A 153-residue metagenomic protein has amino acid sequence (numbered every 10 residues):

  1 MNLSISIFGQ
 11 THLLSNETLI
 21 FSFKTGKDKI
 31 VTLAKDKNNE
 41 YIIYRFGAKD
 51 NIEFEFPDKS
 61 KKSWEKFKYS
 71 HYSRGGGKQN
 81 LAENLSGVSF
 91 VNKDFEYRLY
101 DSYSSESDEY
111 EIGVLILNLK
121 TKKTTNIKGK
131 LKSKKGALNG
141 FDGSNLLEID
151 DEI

Functional and structural regions predicted by a protein language model:
G9-K68, G75-A82, S86, D94 (+4 more regions): Extracellular/luminal recognition modules and glycoprotein regions
F90: A residue-level signal for conserved active-site and pocket-lining positions in enzyme catalytic cores
L99-D101: Functional cores of ribonucleases/endoribonucleases
F141, N145: Charged phosphate-binding loop/patch that engages nucleotide di/tri-phosphates or the phosphate backbone of nucleic
D151-I153: Short, solvent-exposed mixed-charge patches
